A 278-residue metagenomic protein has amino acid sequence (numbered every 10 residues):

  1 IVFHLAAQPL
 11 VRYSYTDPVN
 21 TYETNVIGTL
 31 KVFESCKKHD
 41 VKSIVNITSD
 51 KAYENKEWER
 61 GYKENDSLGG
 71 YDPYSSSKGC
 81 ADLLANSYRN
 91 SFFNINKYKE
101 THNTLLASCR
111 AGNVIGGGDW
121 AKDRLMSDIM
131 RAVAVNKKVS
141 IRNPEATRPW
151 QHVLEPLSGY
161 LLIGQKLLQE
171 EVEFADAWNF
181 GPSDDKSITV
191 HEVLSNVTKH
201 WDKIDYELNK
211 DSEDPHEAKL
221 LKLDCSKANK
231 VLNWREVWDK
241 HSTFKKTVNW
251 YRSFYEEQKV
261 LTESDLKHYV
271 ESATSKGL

Functional and structural regions predicted by a protein language model:
I1-E23: NAD(P)H-binding glycine-rich loop region in Rossmannoid oxidoreductase-like domains and their noncatalytic homologs
I1-L5, N46, N179: Rossmann-fold scaffold of SDR-type NAD(P)-dependent oxidoreductases
T16-E34, K38, K42-S43, A52-N113 (+1 more regions): Catalytic helix-loop patch of NAD(P)-dependent Rossmann-fold dehydrogenases
S49: Residue(s) in the substrate-gating loop at a strand-loop-helix junction that position the organic substrate next
C80, L84-Y88, I129, V193 (+1 more regions): Hydrophobic alpha-helix immediately C-terminal to the catalytic Tyr-X-X-X-Lys motif of short-chain
S108, N113, V133-L278: C-terminal substrate-binding subdomain of Rossmann-fold SDR/epimerase-dehydratase oxidoreductases
